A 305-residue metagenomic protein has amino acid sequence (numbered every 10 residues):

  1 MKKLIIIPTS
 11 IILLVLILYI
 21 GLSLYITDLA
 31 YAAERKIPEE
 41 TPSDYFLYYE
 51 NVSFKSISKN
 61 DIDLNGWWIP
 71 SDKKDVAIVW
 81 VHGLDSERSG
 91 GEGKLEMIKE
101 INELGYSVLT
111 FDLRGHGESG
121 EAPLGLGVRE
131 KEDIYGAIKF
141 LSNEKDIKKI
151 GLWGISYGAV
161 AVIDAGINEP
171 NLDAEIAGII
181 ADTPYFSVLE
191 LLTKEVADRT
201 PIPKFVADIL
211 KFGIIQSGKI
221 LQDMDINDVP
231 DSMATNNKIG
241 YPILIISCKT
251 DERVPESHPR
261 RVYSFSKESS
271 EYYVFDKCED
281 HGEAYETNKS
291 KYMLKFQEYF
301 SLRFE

Functional and structural regions predicted by a protein language model:
L4-I57, N65-W67: An N-terminal hydrophobic leader/cap segment in hydrolases
T41-P42, K55-S58, G218-F304: Serine-hydrolase catalytic core
D75-G83: Short beta-strand element of the alpha/beta-hydrolase
L84-E100, L113: The serine-hydrolase catalytic nucleophile loop
I98-G120: Conserved alpha/beta-hydrolase
L124-K145: Alpha/beta-hydrolase active-site loop
K145-S156: Alpha/beta-hydrolase fold nucleophile elbow
I167-M224: Hydrolase active-site cap/lid region
